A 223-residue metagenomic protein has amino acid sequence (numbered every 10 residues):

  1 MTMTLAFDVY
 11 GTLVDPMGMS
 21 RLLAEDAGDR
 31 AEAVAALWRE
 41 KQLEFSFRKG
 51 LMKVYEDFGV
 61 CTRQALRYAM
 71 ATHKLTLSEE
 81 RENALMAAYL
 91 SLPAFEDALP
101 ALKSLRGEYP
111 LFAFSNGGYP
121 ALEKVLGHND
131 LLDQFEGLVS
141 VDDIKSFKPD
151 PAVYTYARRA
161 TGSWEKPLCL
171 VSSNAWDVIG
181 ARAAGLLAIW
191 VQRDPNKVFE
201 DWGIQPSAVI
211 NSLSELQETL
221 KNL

Functional and structural regions predicted by a protein language model:
M1-L43: Active-site neighborhood of HAD-like aspartate-dependent phosphohydrolases
M1-T2, K103, F114, G118-L223: Asp-based, Mg2+/Mn2+-dependent phosphohydrolase catalytic module
M19, V34-A35, R81, L131-Q134: Hydrophobic side chains within well-formed alpha-helices
R21-L22, L37, Q64-Y68, A84 (+5 more regions): Alpha-helical elements of Rossmann-like donor-binding domains used by nucleotide-donor carbohydrate transfer enzymes
A27-A31, T72-L77, D130-Q134, G162-S163: Short helix-capping segments at alpha-helix termini
D29, A33, K53-D57, E96 (+3 more regions): Residues at secondary-structure transition points
E32, S46-N83: A metal-dependent, Asp-based hydrolase signature
G59-V60, L77-A113, Y119-E123, P151: Short, acidic loop-to-helix structural element flanking the phosphoryl-transfer center in phosphate-processing enzymes
